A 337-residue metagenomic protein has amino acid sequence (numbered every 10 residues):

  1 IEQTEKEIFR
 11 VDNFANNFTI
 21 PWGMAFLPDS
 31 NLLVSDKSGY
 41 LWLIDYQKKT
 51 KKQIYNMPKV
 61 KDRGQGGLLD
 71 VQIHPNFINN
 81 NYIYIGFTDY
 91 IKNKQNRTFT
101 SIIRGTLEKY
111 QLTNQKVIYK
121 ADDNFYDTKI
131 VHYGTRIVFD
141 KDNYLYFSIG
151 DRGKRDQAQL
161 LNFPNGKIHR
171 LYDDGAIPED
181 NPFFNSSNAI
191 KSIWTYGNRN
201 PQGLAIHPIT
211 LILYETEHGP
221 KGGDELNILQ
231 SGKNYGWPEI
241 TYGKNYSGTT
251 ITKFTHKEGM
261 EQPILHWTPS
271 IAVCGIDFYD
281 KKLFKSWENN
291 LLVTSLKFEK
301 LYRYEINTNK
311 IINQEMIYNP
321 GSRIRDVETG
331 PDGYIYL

Functional and structural regions predicted by a protein language model:
I1-R155, G203-G219, P269-N307, G330-Y336: Acidic, Gly/Ser/Thr-rich repeat motifs that build Ca2+-stabilized beta-propeller blades
N13-F14, Q53, V117, P182 (+2 more regions): Conserved beta-strand positions that form and line the central face of beta-propeller blades
N16-T19, Y196, N319: Short, conserved clusters of charged catalytic residues that mark active-site and nucleotide-handling motifs
G66-L68, N76-I78, D151-Q314, S322: Beta-propeller domain segments
I324-D326: Repeated scaffold domains used in trafficking and secretory/extracellular systems, primarily beta-propellers
